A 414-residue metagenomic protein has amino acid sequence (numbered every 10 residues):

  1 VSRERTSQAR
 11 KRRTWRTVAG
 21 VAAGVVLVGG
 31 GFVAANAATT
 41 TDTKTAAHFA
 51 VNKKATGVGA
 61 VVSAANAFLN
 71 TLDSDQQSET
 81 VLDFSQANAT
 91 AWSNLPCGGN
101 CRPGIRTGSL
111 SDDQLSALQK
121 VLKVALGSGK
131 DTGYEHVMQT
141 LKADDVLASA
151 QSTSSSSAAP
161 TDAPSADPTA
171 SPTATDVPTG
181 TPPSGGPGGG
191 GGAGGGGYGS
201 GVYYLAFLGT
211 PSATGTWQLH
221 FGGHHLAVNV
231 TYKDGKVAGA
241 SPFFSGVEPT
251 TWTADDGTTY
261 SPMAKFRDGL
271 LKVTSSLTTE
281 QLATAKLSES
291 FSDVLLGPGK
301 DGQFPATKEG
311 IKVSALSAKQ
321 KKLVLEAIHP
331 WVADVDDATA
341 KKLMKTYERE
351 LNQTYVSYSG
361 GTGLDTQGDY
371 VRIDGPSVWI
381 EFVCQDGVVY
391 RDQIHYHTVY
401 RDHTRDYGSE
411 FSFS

Functional and structural regions predicted by a protein language model:
V1-R10: N-terminal Lys/Arg-rich, disordered targeting/topogenic segments
R3, T14-V21, G29-S74, S78-D112 (+3 more regions): A cross-kingdom marker for long, charged
V26: Phosphodiester-processing cores and adjacent nucleic acid-binding clamps
T153-S184: Ser/Thr-rich, Proline-interspersed low-complexity disordered segments
